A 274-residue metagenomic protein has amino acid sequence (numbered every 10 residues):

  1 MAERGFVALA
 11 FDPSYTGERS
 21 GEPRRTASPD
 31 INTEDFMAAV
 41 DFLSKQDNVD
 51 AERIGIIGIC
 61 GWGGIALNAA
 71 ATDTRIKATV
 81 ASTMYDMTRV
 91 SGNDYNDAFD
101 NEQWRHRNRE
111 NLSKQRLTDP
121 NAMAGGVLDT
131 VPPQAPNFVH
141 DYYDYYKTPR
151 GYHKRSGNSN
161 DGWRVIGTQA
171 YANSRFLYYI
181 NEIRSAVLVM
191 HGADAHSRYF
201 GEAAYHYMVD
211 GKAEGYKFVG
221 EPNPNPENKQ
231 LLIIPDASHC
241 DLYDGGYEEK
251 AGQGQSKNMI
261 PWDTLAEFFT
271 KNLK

Functional and structural regions predicted by a protein language model:
M1-S20: Conserved alpha/beta-hydrolase
T26-D47: Alpha/beta-hydrolase active-site loop
D47-C60: Alpha/beta-hydrolase fold nucleophile elbow
L67-P149: Alpha/beta-hydrolase-fold enzymes
I183, V189-H191: Short beta-strand/loop motif that positions the catalytic acidic residue of the alpha/beta-hydrolase fold
D194-E202: Conserved alpha/beta-hydrolase "acid-adjacent" motif
M208-C240: Catalytic histidine neighborhood in serine/cysteine hydrolases with alpha/beta-hydrolase-type architecture
A237-N258: Catalytic histidine-centered segment of alpha/beta-hydrolase-like enzymes
